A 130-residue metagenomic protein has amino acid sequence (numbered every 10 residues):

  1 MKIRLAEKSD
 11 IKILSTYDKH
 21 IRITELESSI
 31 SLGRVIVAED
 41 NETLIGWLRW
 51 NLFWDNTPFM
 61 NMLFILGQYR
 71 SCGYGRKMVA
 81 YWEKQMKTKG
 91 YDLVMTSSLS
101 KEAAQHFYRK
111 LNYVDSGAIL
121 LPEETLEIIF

Functional and structural regions predicted by a protein language model:
M1-I3: Extreme N-terminal starter segment of soluble prokaryotic enzymes
L5-M62, L66-G67: Acetyl-CoA-dependent GNAT
L66, R70, L99: Residue-level recognition of the GNAT/N-acetyltransferase active site
Y69, G73-Y81: Conserved acetyl-CoA pyrophosphate-binding loop and the N-cap/start of the following alpha-helix in GNAT-like
W82-M86, A104: Short hydrophobic clusters on alpha-helical segments that form packing/core surfaces in small helical domains
M86-L99: Conserved GNAT acetyl-CoA-binding A-motif
M95-S97, V114-F130: Conserved catalytic-core motifs of GNAT/GCN5-like acyltransferases
Y108-R109, Y113: Conserved active-site tyrosine of GNAT-family acetyltransferases
